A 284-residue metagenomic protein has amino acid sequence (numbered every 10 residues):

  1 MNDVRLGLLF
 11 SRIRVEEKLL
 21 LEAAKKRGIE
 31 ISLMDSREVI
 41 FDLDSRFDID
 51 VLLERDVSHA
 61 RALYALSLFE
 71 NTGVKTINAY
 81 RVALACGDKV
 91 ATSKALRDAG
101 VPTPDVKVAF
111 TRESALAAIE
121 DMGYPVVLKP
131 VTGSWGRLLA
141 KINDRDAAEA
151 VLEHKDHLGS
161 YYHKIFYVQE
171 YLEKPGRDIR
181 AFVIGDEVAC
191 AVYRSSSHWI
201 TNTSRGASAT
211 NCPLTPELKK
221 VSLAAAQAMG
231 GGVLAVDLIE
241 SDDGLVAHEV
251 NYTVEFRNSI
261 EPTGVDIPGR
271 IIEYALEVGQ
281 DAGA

Functional and structural regions predicted by a protein language model:
M1-V82: ATP-binding N-terminal substructure of ATP-dependent carboxylate-amine bond-forming enzymes
N2-L6, F10, S45-R46, E70-G73 (+3 more regions): Active-site nucleotide/adenylate-binding loops and adjacent lid/helix of ATP-dependent enzymes
E30, K75, P102, P125 (+2 more regions): Residue-level detector of anion-binding/catalytic polar loops
V57-H59, T132-G133, T253: Short glycine-rich anion-binding loops that position phosphate/pyrophosphate groups of nucleotides and phosphorylated
V126, Y167, A189-C190, L234 (+1 more regions): Protein kinase-like catalytic core scaffold
K141-M229: Phosphate-binding site of ATP-dependent enzymes
I200-A247, P268-G283: A long amphipathic alpha-helix within ATP-dependent nucleotide-binding catalytic cores
N251-G264: Glycine-rich phosphate/pyrophosphate-binding beta-alpha loops
